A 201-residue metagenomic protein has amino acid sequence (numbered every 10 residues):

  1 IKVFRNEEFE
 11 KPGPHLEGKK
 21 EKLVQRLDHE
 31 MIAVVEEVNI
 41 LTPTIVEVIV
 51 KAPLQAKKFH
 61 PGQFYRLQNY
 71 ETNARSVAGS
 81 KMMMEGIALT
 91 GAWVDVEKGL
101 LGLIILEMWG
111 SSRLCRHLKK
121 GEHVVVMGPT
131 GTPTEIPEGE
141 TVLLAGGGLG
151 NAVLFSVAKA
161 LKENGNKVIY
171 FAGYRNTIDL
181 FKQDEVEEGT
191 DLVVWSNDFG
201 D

Functional and structural regions predicted by a protein language model:
K2-Q25: Intrinsic disorder at enzyme termini
V3, E37, W93, W195-N197: Structural signal for conserved beta-strand scaffold positions within catalytic alpha/beta enzyme cores
N6, G110-D201: FNR/FR-type flavoprotein reductase catalytic core
N6, K11, R66-L67, A172: Intrinsically disordered, low-complexity regions enriched in small/polar residues
K11-G13, A52, T132, I136: Intrinsic-disorder/low-complexity coil detector
P12, E17, K98-L101, M127 (+1 more regions): Feature targets compositionally biased, intrinsically disordered low-complexity regions with long contiguous runs
G18-K119: Ferredoxin-reductase
